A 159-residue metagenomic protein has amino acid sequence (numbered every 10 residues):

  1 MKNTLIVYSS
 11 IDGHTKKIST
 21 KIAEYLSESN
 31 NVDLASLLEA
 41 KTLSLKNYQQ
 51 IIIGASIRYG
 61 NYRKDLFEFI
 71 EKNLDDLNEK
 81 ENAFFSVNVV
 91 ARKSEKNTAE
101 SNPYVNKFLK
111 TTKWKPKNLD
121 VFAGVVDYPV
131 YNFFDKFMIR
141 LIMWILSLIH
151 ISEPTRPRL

Functional and structural regions predicted by a protein language model:
N3-L26: N-terminal beta1-alpha1 ligand-phosphate binding loop
S27-D33: A generic structural motif
L37-P129: Helix-loop-strand module that forms the ligand-binding subsite of alpha/beta enzymes
K96-A99, V105-L109, D135-L148: Acidic/polar short surface loop at catalytic or gating sites that assists cofactor/ion binding and chemistry
G124-R140: Short, solvent-exposed beta-strand-terminating loops
I149-L159: Single conserved hydrophobic/aromatic residue that forms the stacking wall/gate of nucleotide- or nucleobase-binding
